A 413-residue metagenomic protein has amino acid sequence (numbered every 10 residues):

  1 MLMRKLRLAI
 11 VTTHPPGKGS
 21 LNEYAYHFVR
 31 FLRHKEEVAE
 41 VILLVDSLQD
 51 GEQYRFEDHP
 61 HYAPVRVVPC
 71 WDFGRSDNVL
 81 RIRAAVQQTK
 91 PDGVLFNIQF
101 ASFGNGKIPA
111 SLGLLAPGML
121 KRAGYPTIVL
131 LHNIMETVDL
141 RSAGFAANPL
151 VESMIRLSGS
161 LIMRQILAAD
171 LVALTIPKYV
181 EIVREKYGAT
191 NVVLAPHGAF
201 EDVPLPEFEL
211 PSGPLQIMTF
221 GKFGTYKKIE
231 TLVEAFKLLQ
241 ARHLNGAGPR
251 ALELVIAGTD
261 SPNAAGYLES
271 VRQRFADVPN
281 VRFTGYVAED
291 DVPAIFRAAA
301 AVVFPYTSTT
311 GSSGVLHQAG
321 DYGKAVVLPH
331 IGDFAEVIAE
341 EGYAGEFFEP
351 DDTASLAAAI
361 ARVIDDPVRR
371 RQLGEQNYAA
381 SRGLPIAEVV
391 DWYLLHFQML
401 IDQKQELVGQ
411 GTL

Functional and structural regions predicted by a protein language model:
I10, E209-K237, V255: Conserved donor-binding/catalytic core segment of Leloir-type glycosyltransferases
L114-R122, V151-V172: Membrane-proximal helix-turn-helix segments that form the acceptor-binding/catalytic region of lipid-linked
R164-L171, Y179-A199: Helix-loop-beta element that forms the nucleotide-linked donor phosphate-binding surface in glycosyltransferases
I166, Y286-V287, A294-A299, Y393: Short alpha-helical donor nucleotide-sugar binding micro-motif in glycosyltransferases
G258, L268-D290: Nucleotide-activated donor-binding/catalytic signature segment of Leloir-type glycosyltransferases, i.e., the conserved
I295-G311, K324: Acidic donor-binding loop of glycosyltransferase active sites
E340-E341, G345-T353, A361-V368: Conserved acidic donor-binding segment of nucleotide-sugar-dependent glycosyltransferases
R369-G383, L395: A short, well-ordered alpha-helix in the C-terminal region of glycosyltransferases
